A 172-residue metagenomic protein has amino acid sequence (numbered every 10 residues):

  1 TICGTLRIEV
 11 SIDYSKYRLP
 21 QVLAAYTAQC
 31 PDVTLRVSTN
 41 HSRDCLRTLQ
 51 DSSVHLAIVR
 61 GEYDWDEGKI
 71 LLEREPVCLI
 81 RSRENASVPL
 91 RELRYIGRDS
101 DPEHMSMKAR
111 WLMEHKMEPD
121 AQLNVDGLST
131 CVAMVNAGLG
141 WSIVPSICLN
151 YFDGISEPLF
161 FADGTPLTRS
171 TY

Functional and structural regions predicted by a protein language model:
C3-D64, V125: Central regulatory/effector-binding core of bacterial HTH transcription factors
Q29, T39-L93, S146-N150: Acidic, Gly/Pro-rich loop/turn segments at junctions of secondary structure
D66-L71, E75, A133-Y172: Beta-alpha-beta core module
R91-M117: Secondary-structure junction motif
P119-V125: Glycine- and charged-residue-rich phosphate/anionic-cofactor binding loop of Rossmann-like
T130: Short active-site alpha-helical segment characteristic of glycosyltransferases and processive polysaccharide synthases
